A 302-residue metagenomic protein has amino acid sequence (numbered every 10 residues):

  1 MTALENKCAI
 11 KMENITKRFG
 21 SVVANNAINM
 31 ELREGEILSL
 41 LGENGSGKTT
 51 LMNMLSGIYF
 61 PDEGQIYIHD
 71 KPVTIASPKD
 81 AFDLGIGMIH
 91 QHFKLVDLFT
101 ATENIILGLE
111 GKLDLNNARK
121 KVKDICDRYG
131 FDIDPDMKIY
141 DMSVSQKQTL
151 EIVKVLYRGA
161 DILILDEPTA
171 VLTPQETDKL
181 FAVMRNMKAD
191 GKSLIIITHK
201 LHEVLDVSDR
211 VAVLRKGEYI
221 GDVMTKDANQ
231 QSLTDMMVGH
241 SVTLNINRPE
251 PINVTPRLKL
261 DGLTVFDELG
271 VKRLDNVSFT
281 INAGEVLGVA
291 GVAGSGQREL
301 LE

Functional and structural regions predicted by a protein language model:
T2-E302: Glycine-rich phosphate-binding loops of nucleotide-dependent enzymes
